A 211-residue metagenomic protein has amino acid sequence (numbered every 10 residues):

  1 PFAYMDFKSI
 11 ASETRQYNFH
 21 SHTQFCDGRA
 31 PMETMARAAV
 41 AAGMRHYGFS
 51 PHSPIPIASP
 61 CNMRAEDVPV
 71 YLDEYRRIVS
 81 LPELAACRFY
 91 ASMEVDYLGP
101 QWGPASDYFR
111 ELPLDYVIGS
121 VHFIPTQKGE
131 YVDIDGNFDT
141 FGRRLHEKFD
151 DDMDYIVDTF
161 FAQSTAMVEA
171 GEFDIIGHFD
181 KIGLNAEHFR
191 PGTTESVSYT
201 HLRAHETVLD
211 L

Functional and structural regions predicted by a protein language model:
F2-G99, P104, F109, D115 (+1 more regions): An N-terminally biased module of ancient metal coordination in phosphate/nucleic-acid-related enzymes
E13, G48-V68, I124-D150: Active-site gating loops and adjacent loop-to-helix segments of metal-dependent hydrolytic enzymes
A41, V121, A166-E169, E206: Charged/polar positions on well-ordered alpha helices
A42, L112, A170-D174: Structured loop/turn residues at beta-strand edges in well-structured enzyme cores
R77-R88, A166-D174, R203: A structural motif corresponding to the C-terminal end of an alpha-helix and its immediate exit/capping segment
Y116-T126: Glycine-rich, aromatic-flanked loop segments that form ligand/cofactor-binding clefts across common enzyme folds
D152-G192: Hydrophobic, aromatic-enriched interface-forming segments
H201-L211: Single conserved hydrophobic/aromatic residue that forms the stacking wall/gate of nucleotide- or nucleobase-binding
